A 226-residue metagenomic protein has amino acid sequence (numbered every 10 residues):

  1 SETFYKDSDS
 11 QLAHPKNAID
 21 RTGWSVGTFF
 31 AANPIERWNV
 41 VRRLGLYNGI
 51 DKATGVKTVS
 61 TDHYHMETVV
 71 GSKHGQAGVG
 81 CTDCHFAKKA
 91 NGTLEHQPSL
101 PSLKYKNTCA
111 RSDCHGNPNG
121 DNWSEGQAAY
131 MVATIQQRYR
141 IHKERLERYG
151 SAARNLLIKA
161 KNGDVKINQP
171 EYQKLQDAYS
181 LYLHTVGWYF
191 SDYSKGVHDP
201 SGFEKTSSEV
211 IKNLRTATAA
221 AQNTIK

Functional and structural regions predicted by a protein language model:
S1-D83, A87-I225: Primarily the internal scaffold of c-type cytochrome electron-transfer domains, especially repeated/multiheme c-type
